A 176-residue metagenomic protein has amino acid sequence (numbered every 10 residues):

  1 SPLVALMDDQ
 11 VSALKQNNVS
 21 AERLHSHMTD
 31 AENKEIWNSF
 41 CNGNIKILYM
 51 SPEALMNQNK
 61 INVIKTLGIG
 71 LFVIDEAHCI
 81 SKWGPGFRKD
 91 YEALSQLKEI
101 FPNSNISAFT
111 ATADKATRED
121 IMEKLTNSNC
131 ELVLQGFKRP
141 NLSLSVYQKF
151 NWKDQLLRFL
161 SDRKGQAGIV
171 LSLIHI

Functional and structural regions predicted by a protein language model:
S1, A167-S172: Conserved RecA-like ASCE P-loop NTPase motor core of nucleic-acid helicases/translocases
S1-K15, T117: Conserved Walker A/P-loop ATP-binding site and its immediately adjacent core in helicase/helicase-like ATPase domains
N18-M28, C130-L134: Conserved RecA-like helicase motor-core motifs
D30-L71, S81-P85: Conserved helix/coil segment N-terminal to the catalytic DExD/H
G70, H78-L134: Post-DEXD/H (motif II) to motif III coupling segment of the RecA-like Helicase ATP-binding lobe
P85-R88, A116-K124, K138-R163: Inter-lobe coupling/hinge segments of SF2-like helicase ATPases
I174-I176: Conserved small/polar residues in nucleotide/adenosyl-binding loops
